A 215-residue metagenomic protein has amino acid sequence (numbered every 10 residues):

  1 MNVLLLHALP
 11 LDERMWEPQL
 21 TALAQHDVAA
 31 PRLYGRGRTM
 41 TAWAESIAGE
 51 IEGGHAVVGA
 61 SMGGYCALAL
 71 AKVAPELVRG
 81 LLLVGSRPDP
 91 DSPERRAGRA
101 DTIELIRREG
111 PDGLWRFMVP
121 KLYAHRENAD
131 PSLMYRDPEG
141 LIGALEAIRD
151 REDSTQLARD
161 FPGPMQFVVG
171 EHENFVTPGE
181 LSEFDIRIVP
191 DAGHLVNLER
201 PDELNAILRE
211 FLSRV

Functional and structural regions predicted by a protein language model:
H7-L9, G59-G64, G170: Conserved alpha/beta-hydrolase "nucleophile elbow" surrounding the catalytic nucleophile
L9-V58, A69-A74, A206: Active-site loop/oxyanion-hole signature of alpha/beta-hydrolase fold enzymes
L68, K72-V73, L77-E109, W115-R116: Flexible "cap/lid" loop of the alpha/beta hydrolase fold
D91-A97, E109-D160: Conserved alpha/beta-hydrolase catalytic His-Asp/Glu region
F161, F167-V169: Short beta-strand/loop motif that positions the catalytic acidic residue of the alpha/beta-hydrolase fold
E171-E173, D191-G193: Acidic beta-to-alpha connecting loop that harbors the catalytic carboxylate
N174-E180: Conserved alpha/beta-hydrolase "acid-adjacent" motif
A192-A206: Catalytic histidine-centered segment of alpha/beta-hydrolase-like enzymes
